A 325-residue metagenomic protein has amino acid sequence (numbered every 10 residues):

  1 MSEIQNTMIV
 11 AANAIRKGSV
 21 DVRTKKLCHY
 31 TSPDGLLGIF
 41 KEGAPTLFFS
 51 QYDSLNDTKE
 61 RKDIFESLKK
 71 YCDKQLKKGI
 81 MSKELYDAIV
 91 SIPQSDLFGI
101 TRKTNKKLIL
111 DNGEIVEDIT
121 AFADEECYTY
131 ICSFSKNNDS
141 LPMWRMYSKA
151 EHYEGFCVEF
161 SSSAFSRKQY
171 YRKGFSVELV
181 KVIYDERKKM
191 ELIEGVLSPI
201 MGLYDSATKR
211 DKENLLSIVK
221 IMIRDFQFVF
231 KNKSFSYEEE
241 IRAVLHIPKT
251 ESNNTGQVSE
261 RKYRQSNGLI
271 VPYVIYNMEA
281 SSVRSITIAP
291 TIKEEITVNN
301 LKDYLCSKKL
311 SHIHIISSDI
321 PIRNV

Functional and structural regions predicted by a protein language model:
M1-V325: Partner-binding and oligomerization surfaces adjacent to conserved cores of proteins that assemble macromolecular
